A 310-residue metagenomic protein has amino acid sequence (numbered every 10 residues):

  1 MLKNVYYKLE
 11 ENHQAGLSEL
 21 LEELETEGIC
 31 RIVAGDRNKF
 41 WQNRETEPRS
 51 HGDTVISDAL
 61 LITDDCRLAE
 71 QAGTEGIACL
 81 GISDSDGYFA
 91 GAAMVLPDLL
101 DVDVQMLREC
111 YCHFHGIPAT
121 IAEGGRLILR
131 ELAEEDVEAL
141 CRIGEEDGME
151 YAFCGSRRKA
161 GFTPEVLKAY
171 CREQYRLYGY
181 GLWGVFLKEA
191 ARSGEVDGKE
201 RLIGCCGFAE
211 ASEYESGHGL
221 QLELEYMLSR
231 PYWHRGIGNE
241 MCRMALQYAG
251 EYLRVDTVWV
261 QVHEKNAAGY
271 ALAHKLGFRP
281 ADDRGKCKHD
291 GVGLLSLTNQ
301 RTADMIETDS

Functional and structural regions predicted by a protein language model:
M1-L60, D64-L127: Asp-based, Mg2+/Mn2+-dependent phosphohydrolase catalytic module
V5-Y7, E19-C30, M94-P231, M244-Y248 (+4 more regions): GNAT-family acyltransferases
E10-H13, L61, Q221, G238 (+1 more regions): Charged, low-complexity surface patches
A15-E19, T74, G219, I237-E240 (+1 more regions): Generic recognition of short, well-ordered alpha-helical segments
E70, N239, E264-D282: Conserved active-site alpha-helix within GNAT-family acetyltransferase domains
